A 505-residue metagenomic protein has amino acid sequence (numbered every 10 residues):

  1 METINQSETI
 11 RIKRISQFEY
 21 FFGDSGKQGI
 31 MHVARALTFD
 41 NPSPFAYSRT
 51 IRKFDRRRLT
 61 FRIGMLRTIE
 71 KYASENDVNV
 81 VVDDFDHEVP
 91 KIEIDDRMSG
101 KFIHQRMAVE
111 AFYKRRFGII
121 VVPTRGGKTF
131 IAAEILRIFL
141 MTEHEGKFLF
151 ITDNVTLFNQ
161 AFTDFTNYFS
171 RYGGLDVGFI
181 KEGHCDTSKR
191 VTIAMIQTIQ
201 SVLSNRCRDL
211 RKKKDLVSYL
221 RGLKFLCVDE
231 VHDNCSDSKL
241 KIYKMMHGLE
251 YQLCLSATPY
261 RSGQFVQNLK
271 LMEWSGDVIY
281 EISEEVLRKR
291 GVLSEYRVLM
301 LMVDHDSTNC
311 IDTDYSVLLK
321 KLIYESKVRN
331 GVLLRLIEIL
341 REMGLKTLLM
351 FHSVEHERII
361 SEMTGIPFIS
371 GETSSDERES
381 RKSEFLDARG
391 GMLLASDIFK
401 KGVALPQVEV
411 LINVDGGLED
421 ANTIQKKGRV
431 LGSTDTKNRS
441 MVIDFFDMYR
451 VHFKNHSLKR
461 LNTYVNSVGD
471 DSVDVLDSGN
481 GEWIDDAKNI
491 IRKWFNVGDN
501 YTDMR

Functional and structural regions predicted by a protein language model:
R52-K53, E75, V81-V121: Conserved pre-motif I regulatory segment
R115-F139: Walker A/P-loop
F148, V155-G183: Conserved helix-turn-beta segment of the N-terminal RecA-like "Helicase ATP-binding" lobe in SF1/SF2 helicases
N159, L175-S188, L348-M350, E355-I359 (+1 more regions): Conserved helicase ATPase core of P-loop NTP-dependent helicases/translocases
F225, E230-R297, Y464: Post-DEXD/H (motif II) to motif III coupling segment of the RecA-like Helicase ATP-binding lobe
G276-E295, S307-C310, A421-I424, G432-D503: A conserved SF2-helicase RecA2
C310-E362: Conserved interdomain hinge at the start of the Helicase C-terminal
G371-N466: Conserved RecA-like P-loop NTPase helicase motor core
